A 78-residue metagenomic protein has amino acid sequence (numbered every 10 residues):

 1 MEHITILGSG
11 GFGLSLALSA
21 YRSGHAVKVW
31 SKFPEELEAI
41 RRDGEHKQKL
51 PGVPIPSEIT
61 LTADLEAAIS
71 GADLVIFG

Functional and structural regions predicted by a protein language model:
M1-L50, A63: NAD(P)+-binding Rossmann beta1-loop-alpha1 motif at the extreme N-terminus of oxidoreductases
V53-G78: Rossmann-like NAD(P)-binding element
